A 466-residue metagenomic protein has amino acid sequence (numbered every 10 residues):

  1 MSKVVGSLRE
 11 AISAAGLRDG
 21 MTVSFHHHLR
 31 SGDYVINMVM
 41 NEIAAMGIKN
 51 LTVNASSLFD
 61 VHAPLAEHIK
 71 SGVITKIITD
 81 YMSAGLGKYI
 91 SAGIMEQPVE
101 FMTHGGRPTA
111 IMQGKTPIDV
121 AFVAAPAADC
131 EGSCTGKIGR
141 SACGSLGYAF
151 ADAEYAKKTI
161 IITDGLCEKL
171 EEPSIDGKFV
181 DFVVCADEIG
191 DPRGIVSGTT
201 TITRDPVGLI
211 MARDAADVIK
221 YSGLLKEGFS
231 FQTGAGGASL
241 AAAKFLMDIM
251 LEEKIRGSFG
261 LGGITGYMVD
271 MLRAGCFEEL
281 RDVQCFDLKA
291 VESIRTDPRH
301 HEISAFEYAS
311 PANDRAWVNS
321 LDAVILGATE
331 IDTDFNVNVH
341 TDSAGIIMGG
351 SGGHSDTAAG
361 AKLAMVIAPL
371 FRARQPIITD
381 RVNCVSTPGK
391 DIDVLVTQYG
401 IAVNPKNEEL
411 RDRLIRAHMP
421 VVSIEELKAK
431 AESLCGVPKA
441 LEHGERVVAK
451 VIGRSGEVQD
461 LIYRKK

Functional and structural regions predicted by a protein language model:
M1-K466: Conserved alpha/beta enzyme-core scaffold
